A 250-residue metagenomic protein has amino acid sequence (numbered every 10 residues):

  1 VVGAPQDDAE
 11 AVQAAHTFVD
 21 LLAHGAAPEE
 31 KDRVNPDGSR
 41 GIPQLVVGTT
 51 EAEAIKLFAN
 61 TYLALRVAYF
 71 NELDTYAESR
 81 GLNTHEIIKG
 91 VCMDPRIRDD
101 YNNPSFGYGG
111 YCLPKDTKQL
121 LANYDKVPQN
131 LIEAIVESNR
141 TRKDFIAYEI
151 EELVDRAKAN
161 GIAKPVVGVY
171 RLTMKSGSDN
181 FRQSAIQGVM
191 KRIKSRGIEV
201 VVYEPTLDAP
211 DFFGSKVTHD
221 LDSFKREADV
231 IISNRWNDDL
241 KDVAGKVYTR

Functional and structural regions predicted by a protein language model:
V1-R250: Structural/interface elements that position substrates and couple domains in central-metabolism enzymes
